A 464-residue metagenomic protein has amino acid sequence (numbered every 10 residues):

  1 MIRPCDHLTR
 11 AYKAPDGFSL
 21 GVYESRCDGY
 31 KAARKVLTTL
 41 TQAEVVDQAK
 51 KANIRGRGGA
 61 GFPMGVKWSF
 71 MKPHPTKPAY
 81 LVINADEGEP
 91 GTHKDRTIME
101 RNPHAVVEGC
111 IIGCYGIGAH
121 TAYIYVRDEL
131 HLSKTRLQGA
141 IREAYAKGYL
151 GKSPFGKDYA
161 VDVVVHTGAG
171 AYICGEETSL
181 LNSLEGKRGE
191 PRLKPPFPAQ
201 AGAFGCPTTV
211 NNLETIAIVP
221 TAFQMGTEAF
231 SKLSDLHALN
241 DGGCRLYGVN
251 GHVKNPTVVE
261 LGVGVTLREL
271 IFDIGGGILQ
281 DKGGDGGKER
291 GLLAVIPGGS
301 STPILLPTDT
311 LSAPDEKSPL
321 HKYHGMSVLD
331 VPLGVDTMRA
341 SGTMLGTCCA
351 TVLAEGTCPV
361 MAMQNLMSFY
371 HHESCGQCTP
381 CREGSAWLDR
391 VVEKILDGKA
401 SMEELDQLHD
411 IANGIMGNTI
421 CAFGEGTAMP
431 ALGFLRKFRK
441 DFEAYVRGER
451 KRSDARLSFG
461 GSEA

Functional and structural regions predicted by a protein language model:
M1-R188, P196, A464: Iron-sulfur-cluster electron-transfer modules
Y30-K51, K77-A79, A85, K94-M99 (+4 more regions): Ferredoxin-type iron-sulfur electron-transfer modules in oxidoreductases and energy-metabolism complexes
A32, V82, Y123-Y125, V164 (+13 more regions): Structured core elements
R34-H74, S234-D235, N240, G248 (+2 more regions): Accessory "access/gating" subregions that flank catalytic or transport cores
A60, G65-W68, T92-D95, K134-G139 (+11 more regions): Short acidic, glycine/serine/threonine-rich loops at helix termini
K94-A105, N211, V259-G262, Y370-E373: Short alpha-helix boundary/capping segments
G109-G113, V263-G283, G287: Short amphipathic, charge-patterned alpha-helical segments
K134-V263, G275-I278: Hydrophobic alpha-helical positions that pack around
